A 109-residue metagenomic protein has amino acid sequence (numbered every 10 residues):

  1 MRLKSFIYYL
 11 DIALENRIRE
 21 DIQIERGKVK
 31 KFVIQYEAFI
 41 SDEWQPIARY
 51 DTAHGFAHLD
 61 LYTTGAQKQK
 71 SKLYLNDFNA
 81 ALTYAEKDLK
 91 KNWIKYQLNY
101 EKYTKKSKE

Functional and structural regions predicted by a protein language model:
M1-S41: Negatively charged, low-complexity tracts enriched in Asp/Glu with abundant Ser/Thr
I7-Y8, Q35, R49, L61 (+3 more regions): Intrinsically disordered, low-complexity N-terminal regions enriched in serine/proline/glycine with scattered basic
Y9-A13, G27, Y62, A66-L73: Residue-level signal for well-ordered alpha-helical segments
F32-K70: A short, structured beta-strand/loop element
G65-E109: Acidic, low-complexity intrinsically disordered segments
